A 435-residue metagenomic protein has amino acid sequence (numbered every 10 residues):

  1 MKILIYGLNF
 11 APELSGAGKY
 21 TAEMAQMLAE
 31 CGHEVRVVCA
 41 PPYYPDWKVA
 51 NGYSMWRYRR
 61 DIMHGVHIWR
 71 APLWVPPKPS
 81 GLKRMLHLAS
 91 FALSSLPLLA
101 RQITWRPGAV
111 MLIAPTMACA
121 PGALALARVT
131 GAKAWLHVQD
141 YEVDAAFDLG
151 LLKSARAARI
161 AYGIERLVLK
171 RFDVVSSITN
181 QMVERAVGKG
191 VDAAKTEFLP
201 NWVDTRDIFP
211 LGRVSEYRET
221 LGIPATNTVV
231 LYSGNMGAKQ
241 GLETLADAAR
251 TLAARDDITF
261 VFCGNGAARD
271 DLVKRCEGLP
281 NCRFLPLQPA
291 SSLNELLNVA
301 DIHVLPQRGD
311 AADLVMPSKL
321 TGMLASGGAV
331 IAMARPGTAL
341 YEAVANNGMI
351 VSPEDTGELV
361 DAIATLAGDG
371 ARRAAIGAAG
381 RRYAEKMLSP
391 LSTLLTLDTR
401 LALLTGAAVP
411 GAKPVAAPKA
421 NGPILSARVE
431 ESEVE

Functional and structural regions predicted by a protein language model:
M1-H64, K413-E435: N-terminal subdomain of nucleotide-sugar transferases
P41, Q181, W202: Carbohydrate-associated surface elements
Y53-Y58, F209-I223: A short helix/loop element that forms part of the nucleotide-sugar donor recognition site in Leloir-type
P224-Q240, A246-R250, V261: Conserved donor-binding/catalytic core segment of Leloir-type glycosyltransferases
Q240, L287-E295, H303-L324, I331-E342: Nucleotide-sugar-dependent
D257, R269-N294: Nucleotide-activated donor-binding/catalytic signature segment of Leloir-type glycosyltransferases, i.e., the conserved
R335, A345, M349-G357, T365-A371: Conserved acidic donor-binding segment of nucleotide-sugar-dependent glycosyltransferases
A371-L401: A charged, aromatic-enriched C-terminal amphipathic alpha-helix characteristic of glycosyltransferases across folds
